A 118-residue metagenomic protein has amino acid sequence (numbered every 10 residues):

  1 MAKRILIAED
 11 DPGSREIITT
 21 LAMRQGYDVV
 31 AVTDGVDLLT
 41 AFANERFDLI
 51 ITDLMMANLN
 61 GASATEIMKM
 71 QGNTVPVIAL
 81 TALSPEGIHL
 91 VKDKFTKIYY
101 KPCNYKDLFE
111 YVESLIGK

Functional and structural regions predicted by a protein language model:
E9: Conserved acidic carboxylate
P12-V30: Two-component/phosphorelay signaling modules centered on CheY-like receiver
A31-L49: Acidic, metal-coordinating helix/loop segments flanking the phosphotransfer/catalytic sites of two-component signaling
D34, L59-A64: Acidic catalytic/metal-coordinating carboxylates
T40, A62-T74: Short amphipathic alpha-helix used as the core "switch/output" element in two-component signaling
M56: Receiver (REC) domain active-site loop signature in two-component systems and cognate sites in sensor histidine kinases
S63, L83-K101, K106-E110: Alpha4 helix (beta4-alpha4-beta5 surface) of REC/receiver domains from two-component response regulators
I78-L80: Hydrophobic/aromatic residues positioned on beta-strands within the core alpha/beta folds
